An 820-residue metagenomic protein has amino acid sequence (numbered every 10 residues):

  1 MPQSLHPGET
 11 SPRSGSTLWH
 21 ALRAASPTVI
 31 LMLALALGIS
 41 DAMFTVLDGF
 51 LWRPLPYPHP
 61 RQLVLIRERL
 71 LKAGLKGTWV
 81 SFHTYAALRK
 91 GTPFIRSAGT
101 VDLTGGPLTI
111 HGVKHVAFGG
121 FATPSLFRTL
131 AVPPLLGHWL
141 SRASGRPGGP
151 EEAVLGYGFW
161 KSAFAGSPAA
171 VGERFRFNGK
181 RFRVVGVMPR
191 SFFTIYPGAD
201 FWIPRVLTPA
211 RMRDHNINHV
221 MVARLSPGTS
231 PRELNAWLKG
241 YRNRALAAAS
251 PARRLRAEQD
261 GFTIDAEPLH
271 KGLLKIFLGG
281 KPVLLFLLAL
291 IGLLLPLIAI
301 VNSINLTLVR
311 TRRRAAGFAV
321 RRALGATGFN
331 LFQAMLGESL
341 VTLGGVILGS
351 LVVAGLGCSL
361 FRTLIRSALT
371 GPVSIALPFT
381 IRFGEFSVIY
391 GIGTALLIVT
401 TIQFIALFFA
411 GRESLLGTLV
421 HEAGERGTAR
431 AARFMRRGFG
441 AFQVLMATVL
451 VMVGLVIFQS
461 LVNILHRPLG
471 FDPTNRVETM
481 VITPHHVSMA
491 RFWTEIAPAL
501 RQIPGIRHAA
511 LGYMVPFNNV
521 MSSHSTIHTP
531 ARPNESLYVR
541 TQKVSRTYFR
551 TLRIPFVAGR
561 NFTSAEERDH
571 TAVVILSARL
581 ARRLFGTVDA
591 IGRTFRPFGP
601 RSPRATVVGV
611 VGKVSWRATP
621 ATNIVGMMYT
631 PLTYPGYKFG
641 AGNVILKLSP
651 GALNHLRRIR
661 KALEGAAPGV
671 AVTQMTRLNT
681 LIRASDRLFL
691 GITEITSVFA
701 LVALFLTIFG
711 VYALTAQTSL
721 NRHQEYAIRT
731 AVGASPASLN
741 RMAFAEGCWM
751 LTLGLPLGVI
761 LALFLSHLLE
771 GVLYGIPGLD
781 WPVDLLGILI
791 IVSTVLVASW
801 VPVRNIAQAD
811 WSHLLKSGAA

Functional and structural regions predicted by a protein language model:
P2-P27, G272-F277, T307-Q333, G337 (+2 more regions): Alpha-helical transmembrane segments of integral membrane proteins
P2-P27, Y57-P58, R242-L294, R313 (+6 more regions): Membrane-helix entry/capping segments
S11, F44-D48, W52-G105, I217-V222 (+4 more regions): Membrane-proximal extracellular/periplasmic loop immediately following the first transmembrane helix
H20-A25, F329, Q333-V346, S350 (+5 more regions): Alpha-helical transmembrane segments of multi-pass membrane proteins
R23-F50, A299, G344-G349, R436-S460 (+3 more regions): Short, strongly hydrophobic transmembrane alpha-helices
T45, D265, I304, L340-L415 (+2 more regions): Small-residue-rich transmembrane alpha-helices
G119-R142, E151-V283, T363, T494-L688: Mid-to-C-terminal secondary-structure elements that act as membrane-proximal/extracytoplasmic interface segments
A299-L343, F709-L751, P802, A809: Interfacial "coupling" helices/loops that link adjacent transmembrane helices in transporter permeases
